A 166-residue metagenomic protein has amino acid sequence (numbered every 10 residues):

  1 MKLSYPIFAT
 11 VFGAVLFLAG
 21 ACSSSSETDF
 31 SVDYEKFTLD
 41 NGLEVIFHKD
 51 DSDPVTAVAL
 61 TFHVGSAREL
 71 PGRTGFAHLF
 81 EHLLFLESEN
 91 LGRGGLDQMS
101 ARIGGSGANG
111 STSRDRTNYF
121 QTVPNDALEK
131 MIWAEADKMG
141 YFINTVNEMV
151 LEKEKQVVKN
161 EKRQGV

Functional and structural regions predicted by a protein language model:
M1-V11: Bacterial N-terminal signal peptides that target proteins for export
K2, V15-F17, T38: Acidic/proline-rich low-complexity IDRs
A9-A19: Bacterial N-terminal signal peptides
C22-Q98, F120-V123, E129-A136: His/Glu-rich zincin catalytic helix
D29, F62, S88-E89, G95-V166: Acidic/histidine-enriched segments that form metal/cofactor-coordinating and catalytic pocket/exosite environments
